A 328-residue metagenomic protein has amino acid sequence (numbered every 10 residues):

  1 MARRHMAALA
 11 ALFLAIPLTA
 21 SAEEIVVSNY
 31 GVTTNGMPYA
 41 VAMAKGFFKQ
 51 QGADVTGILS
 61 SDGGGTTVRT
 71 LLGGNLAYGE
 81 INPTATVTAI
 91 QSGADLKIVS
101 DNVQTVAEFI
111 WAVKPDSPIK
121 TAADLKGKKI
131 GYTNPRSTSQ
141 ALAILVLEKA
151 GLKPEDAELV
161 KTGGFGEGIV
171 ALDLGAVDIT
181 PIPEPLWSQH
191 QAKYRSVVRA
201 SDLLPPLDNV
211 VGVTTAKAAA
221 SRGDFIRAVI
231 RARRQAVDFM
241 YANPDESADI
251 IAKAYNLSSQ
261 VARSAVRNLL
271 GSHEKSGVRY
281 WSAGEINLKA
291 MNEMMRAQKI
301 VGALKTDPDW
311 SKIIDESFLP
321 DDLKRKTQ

Functional and structural regions predicted by a protein language model:
M1-L9: Bacterial N-terminal signal peptides that target proteins for export
L9-A10, A20: Cleavable N-terminal signal peptides
I16-A22: Sec/Tat signal peptide C-region and signal peptidase I cleavage site
E23-E155, L159-G164, G168-L174, D178-E184 (+2 more regions): Short, glycine-/small- and polar/acidic-enriched structural segments that line small-molecule recognition paths
L76-G79, D173-A176, L269-E285, D321-T327: Short amphipathic alpha-helical segments at helix boundaries and their inter-helical linkers
G166-L257: Pocket-lining segment of extracytoplasmic ligand-binding domains
S221-L304: Secondary-structure end/capping motifs
M294-Q328: Conserved C-terminal helix/tail region of periplasmic/extracytoplasmic solute-binding proteins
